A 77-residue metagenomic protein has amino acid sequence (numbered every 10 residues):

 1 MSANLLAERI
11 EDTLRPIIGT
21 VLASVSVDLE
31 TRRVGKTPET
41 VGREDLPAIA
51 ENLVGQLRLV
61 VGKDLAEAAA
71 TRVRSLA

Functional and structural regions predicted by a protein language model:
S2-L29: N-terminal acidic leader/helix
D12-P16, K36-V41: A ubiquitous short alpha-helical element
I18, L22, V34-G35, V61: Short alpha-helix boundary/capping elements
S26-E30, G35-P38: Eukaryotic low-complexity, mixed-charge intrinsically disordered interaction/regulatory segments enriched in acidic
T37-T71: Short, charged early-sequence alpha-helical segments and their helix-coil boundaries
